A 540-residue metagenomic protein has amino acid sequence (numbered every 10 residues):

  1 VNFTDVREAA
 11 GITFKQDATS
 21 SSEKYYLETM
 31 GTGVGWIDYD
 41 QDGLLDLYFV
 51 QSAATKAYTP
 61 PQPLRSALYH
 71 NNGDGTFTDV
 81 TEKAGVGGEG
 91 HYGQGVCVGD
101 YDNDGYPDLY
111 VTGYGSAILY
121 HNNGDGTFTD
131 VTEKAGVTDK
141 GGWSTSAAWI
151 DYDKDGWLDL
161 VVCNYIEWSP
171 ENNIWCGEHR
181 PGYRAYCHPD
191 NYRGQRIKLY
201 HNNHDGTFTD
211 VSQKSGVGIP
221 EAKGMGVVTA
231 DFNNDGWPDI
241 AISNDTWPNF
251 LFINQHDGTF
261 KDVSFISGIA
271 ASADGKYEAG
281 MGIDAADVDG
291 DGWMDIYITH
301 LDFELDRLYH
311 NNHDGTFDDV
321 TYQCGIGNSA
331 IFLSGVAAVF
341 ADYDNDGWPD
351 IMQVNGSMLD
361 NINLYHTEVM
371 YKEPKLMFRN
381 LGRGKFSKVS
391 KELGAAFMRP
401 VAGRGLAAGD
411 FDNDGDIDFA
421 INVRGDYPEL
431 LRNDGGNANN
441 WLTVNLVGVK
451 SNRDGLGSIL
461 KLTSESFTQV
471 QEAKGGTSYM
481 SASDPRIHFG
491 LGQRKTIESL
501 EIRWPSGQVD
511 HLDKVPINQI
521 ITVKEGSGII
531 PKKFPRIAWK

Functional and structural regions predicted by a protein language model:
N2, S20, I331, D360 (+2 more regions): Gly/Ser/Thr/Pro-enriched helix-cap/hinge segments flanking short amphipathic alpha-helices
F3-V6, T76-V86, T127-V137, G206-G218 (+3 more regions): Blade-edge beta-strand/turn elements of extracellular beta-propeller and related beta-sheet repeat scaffolds
I12-G33, A84-C97, G136-A148, R193 (+7 more regions): Repeat-based blade/solenoid architectures
G31-Q41, H70, G93-Y106, H121 (+11 more regions): Beta-propeller blade termini
L44-Q51, D104-G113, L160-N164, D235 (+7 more regions): Hydrophobic beta-strand segments that make up the repeating blades of beta-propeller and related beta-repeat
V50-L64, N164-Y192, Q353-Y371: Short, conserved, GDST-rich strand-edge loop motifs in beta-rich repeat architectures
S66-N72, Q195-N202, I253, Y309-H310 (+1 more regions): Beta-propeller blade signature
V80-Y101, Y106, V111-Y152, V162-D190 (+2 more regions): Asp-box/WD-like beta-propeller blade repeats and closely related beta-sheet repeat scaffolds
